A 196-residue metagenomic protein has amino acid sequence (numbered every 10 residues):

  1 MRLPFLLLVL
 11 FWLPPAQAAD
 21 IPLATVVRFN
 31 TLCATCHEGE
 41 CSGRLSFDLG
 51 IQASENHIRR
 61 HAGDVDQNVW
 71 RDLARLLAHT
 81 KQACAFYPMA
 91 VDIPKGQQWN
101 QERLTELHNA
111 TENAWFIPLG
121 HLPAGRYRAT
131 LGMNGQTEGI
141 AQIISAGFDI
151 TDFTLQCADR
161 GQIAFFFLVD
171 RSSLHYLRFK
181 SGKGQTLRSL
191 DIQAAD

Functional and structural regions predicted by a protein language model:
P22-V26, E38-G63: Gly/Gly-Pro-rich "capping" loops immediately C-terminal to redox-active cysteine motifs in periplasmic/lumenal
F29-E40, L73: The canonical Cys-X-X-Cys-His
A62-V91: C-terminal capping alpha-helices of c-type cytochrome domains
Q82-Y127: Solvent-exposed, flexible loop/coil segments flanking beta-strands in beta-rich domains
L119-G120, G147-S172: Beta-sandwich interaction modules
R126-R128, L168-G182: Noncatalytic modules at the cell exterior or secretory-pathway interfaces, chiefly beta-strand-rich lectin/adhesion
E138-D149: Short, surface-exposed beta-strand/strand-loop-strand elements in extracellular ectodomains
G182-D196: Exposed low-complexity, polar/acidic, P/S/T/G-rich flexible segments that act as propeptides, protease-susceptible
